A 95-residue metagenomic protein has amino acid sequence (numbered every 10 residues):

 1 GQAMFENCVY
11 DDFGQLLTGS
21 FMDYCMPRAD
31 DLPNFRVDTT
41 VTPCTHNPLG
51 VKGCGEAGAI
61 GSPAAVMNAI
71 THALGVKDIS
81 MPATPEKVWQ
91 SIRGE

Functional and structural regions predicted by a protein language model:
G1-E95: C-terminal catalytic domains of large/alpha subunits in multi-subunit enzymes
